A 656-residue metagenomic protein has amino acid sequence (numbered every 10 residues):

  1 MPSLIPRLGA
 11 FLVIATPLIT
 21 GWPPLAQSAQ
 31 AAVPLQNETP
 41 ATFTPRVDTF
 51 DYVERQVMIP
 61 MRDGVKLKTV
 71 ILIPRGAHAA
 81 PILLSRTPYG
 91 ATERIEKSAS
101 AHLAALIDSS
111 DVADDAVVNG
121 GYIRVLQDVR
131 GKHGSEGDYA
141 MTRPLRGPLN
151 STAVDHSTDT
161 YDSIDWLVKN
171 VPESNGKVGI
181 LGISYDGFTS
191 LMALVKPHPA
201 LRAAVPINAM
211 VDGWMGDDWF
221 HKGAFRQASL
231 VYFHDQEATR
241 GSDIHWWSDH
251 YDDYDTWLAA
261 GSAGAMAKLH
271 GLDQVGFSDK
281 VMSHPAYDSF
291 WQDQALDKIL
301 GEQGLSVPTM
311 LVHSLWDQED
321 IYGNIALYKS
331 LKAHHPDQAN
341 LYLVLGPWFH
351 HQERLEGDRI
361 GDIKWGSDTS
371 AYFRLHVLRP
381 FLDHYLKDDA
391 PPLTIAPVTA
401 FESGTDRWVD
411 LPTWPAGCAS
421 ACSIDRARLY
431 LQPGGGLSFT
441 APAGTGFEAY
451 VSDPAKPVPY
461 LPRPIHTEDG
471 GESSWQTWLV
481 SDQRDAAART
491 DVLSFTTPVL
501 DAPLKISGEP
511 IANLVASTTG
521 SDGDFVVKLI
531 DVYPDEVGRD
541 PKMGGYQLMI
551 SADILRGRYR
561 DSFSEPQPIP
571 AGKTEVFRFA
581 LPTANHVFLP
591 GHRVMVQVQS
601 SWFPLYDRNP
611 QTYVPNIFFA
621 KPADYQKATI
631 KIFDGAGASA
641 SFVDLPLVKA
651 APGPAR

Functional and structural regions predicted by a protein language model:
V33-T39, T44, V53, M58 (+3 more regions): Glycine/threonine-rich phosphate-binding loop and adjacent beta-strand/alpha-helix elements that clamp
T42, T92, S98-D115, N119 (+3 more regions): Accessory cap/linker subdomain of secreted extracellular hydrolases
R62-I73: A short loop-to-beta-strand scaffold at the N-terminal edge of the catalytic core in hydrolase folds
R75-H78, I82-N170, D218-F220, R354-W365 (+5 more regions): Cap/lid segment of the alpha/beta-hydrolase catalytic domain
S109, Y322-L341: Active-site-adjacent alpha-helix of alpha/beta-hydrolase-fold enzymes
P172-S184: Alpha/beta-hydrolase fold nucleophile elbow
G182-M192: Glycine-rich nucleophile elbow surrounding the catalytic serine of serine-hydrolase chemistry
L311-H313: Short beta-strand/loop motif that positions the catalytic acidic residue of the alpha/beta-hydrolase fold
